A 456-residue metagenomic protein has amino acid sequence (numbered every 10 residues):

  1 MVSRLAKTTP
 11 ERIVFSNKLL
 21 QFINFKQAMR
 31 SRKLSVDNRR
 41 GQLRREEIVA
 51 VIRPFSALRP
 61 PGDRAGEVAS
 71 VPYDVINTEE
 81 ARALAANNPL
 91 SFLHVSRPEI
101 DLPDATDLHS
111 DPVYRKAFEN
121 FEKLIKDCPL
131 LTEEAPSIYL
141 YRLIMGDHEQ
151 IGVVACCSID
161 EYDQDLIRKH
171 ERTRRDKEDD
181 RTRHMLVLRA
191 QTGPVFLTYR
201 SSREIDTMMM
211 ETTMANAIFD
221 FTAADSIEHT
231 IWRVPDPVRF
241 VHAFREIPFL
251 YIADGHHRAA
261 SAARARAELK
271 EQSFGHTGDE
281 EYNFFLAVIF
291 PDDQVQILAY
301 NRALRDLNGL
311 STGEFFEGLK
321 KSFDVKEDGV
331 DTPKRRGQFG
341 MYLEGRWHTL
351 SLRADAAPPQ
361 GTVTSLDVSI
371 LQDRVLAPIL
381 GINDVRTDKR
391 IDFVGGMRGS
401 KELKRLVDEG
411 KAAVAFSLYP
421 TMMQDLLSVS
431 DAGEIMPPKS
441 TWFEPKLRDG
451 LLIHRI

Functional and structural regions predicted by a protein language model:
M1-V2, D279: Residues at the start of alpha-helices and the adjacent loop-to-helix junctions
V2, A6, E11-V14, A28 (+1 more regions): Acidic, Ala/Val/Gly-enriched low-complexity intrinsically disordered segments
S3, F22, R39-G41: Structured catalytic/translocation cores of nucleotide/phosphate-coupled proteins
R12, L19-F22, Q27, L34 (+1 more regions): Cationic, low-complexity basic patches in intrinsically disordered or flexible, solvent-exposed regions
R30, G41-I456: Surface-exposed, charge/polar-rich loops and edge strands
